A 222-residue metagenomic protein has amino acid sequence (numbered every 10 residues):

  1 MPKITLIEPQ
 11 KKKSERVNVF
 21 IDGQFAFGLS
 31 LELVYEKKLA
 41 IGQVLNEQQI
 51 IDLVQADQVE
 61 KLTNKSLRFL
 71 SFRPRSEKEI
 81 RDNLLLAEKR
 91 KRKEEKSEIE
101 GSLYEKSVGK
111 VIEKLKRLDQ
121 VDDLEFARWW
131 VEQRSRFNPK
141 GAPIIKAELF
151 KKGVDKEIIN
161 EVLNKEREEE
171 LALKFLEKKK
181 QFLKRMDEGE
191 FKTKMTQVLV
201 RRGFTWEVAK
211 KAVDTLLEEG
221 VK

Functional and structural regions predicted by a protein language model:
M1-K222: An alpha-helical, amphipathic repeat domain used for nucleic-acid recognition, typified by the mTERF helical solenoid
